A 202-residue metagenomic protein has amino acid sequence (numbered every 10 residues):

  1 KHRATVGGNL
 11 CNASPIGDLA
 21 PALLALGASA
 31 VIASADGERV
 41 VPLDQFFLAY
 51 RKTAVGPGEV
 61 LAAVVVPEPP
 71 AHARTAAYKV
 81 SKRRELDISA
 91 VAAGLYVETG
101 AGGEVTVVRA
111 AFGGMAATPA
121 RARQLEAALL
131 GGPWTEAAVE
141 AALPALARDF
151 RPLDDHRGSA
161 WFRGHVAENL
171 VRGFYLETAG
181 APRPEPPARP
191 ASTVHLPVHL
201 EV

Functional and structural regions predicted by a protein language model:
K1-V202: C-terminal structural segment of proteins
